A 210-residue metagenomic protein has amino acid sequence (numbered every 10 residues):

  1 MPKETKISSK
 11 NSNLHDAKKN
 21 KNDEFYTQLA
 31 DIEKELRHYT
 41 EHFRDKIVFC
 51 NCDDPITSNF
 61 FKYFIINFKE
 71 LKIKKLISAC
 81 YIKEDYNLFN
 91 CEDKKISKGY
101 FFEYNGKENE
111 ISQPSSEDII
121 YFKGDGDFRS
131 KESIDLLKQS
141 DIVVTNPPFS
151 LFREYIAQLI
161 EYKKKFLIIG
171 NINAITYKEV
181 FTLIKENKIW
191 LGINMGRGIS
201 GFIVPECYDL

Functional and structural regions predicted by a protein language model:
M1-L210: Class I S-adenosyl-L-methionine-dependent methyltransferase catalytic core
